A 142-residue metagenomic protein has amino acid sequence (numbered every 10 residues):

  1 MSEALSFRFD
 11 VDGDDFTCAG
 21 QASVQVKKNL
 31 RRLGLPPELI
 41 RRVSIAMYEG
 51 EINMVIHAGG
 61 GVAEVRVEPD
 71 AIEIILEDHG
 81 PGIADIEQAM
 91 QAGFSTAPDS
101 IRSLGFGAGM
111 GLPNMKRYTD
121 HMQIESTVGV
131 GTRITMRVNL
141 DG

Functional and structural regions predicted by a protein language model:
M1-F9, E51-G142: Conserved beta-strand-loop-beta-strand hairpin that lines the nucleotide-binding pocket of ATP/GTP-utilizing enzymes
M1-I45: Bergerat-fold GHKL ATPase/HATPase_c domain
D14-C18, A22, A46, H79 (+1 more regions): Solvent-exposed, well-ordered amphipathic alpha-helical segments that flank/support binding or catalytic loops
S44-Y48, I52: Short acidic amphipathic alpha-helix that forms the conserved interface helix of the HATPase_c
